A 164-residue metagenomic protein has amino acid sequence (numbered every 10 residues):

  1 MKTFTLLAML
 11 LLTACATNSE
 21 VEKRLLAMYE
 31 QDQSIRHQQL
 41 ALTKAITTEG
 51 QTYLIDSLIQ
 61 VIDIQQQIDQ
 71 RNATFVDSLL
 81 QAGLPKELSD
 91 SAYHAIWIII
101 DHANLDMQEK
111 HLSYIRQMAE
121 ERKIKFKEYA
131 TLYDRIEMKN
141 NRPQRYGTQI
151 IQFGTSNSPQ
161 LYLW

Functional and structural regions predicted by a protein language model:
M1-A8: Sec-dependent signal peptide recognition, specifically the positively charged N-region followed immediately by
T3, G50, D69, T155-W164: Residue-level signal for functionally critical sites in structured catalytic/ligand-binding pockets
T13-A14: C-terminal motif of bacterial Sec signal peptides marking the signal peptidase cleavage site
T17-D90, I99-D106, M118-E121, F126-E137: Preference for long, solvent-exposed alpha-helical segments and helix-linker "stalks"
S91-I98, M107-W164: Mature-region segments of soluble proteins
